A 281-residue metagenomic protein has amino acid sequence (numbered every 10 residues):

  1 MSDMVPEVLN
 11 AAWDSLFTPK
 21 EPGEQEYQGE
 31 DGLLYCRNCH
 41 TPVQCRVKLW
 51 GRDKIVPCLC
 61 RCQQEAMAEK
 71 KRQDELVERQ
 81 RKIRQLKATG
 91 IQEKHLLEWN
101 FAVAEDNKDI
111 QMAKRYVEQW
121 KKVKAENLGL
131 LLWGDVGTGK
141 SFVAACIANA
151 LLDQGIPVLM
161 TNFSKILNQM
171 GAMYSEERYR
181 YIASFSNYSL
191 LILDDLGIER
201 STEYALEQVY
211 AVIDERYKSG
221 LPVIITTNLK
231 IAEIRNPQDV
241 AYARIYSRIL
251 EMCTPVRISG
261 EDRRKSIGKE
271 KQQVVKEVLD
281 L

Functional and structural regions predicted by a protein language model:
M1-K108, G268-L281: A short, basic N-terminal segment
L9, N168-M170, E199-L281: Replace "adjacent to P-loop NTPase cores in ATP/GTP-dependent enzymes" with "adjacent to NTP-binding cores
W99-V123: N-terminal pre-Walker A segment at the start of P-loop NTPase domains
I110-V117, A148-Y188, R200-E207: Short glycine-rich substrate-engagement loop in P-loop NTPases that contacts/grips substrate
K124-A144: Walker A/P-loop nucleotide-binding motif
G137, G197-I198: Catalytic acidic motif of RecA-like/P-loop NTPases
I156-P157, N187-L190, S219-I225: Loop/turn-to-beta-strand initiation segments
